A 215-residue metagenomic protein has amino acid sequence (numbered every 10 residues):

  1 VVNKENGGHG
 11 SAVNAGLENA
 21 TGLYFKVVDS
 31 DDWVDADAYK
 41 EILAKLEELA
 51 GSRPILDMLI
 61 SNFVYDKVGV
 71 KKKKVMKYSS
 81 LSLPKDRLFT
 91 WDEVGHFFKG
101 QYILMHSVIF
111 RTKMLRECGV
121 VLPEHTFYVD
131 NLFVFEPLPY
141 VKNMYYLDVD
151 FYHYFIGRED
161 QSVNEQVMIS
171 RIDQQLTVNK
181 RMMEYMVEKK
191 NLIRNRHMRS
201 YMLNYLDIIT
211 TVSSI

Functional and structural regions predicted by a protein language model:
V1-N3, E47: Acidic donor-binding segment of Leloir-type glycosyltransferases
V2, Y145-L147: General small-molecule cofactor/ligand-binding pocket signal
K4-A20: Glycine-rich, basic loop-to-helix element that forms the pyrophosphate-binding segment of sugar-nucleotide handling
H9, V13, S30-M144, Y152-S170: Donor-binding/catalytic cores of nucleotide-activated saccharide and glycerol-phosphate transferases/polymerases
A15, N19, K45-L49, R181 (+1 more regions): A generic secondary-structure signal
F25: Short aromatic/hydrophobic "clamp" motif used to bind/position activated sugar donors
F155-I215: C-terminal subregions of glycosyltransferases and related glycan-biosynthesis enzymes
